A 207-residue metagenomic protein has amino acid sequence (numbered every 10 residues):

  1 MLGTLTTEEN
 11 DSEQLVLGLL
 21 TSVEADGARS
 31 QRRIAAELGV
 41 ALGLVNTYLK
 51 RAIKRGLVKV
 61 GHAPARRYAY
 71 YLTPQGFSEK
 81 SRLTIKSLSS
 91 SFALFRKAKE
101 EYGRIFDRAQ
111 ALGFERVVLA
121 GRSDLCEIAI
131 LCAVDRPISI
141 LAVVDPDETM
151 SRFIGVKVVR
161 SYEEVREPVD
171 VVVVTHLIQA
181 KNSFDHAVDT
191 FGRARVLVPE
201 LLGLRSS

Functional and structural regions predicted by a protein language model:
M1-L17: Short alpha-helical segments that sit at the start of domains
Q14-A28: Short amphipathic alpha-helical interface segments
E24, R32, E37-L57, H62-S207: Hydrophobic, well-ordered beta-alpha structural blocks that scaffold small-molecule cofactor pockets
